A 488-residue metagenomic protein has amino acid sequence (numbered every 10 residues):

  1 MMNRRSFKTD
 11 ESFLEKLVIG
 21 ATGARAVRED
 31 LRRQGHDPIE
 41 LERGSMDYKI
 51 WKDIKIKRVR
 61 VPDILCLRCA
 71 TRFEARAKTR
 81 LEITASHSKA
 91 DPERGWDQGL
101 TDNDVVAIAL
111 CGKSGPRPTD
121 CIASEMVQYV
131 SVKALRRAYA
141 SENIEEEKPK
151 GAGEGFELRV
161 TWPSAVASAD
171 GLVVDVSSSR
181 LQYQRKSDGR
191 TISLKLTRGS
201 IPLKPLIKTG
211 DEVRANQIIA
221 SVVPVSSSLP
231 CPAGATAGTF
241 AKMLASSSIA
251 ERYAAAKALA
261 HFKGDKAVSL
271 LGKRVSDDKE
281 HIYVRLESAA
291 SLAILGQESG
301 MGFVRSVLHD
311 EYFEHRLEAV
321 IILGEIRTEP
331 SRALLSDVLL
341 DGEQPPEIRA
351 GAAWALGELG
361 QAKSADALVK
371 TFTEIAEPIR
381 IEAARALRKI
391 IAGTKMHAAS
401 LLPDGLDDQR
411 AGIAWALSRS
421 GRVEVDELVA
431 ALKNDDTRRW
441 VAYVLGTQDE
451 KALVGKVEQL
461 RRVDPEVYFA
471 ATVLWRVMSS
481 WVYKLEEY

Functional and structural regions predicted by a protein language model:
M1-R72, R76-S178, K186, E212-V213 (+6 more regions): Nucleic-acid endonuclease domains
D175-S177, S193-E212: Short histidine-centered loop motifs in beta-beta connectors
Q182-T191: OB-fold (S1/OB) nucleic-acid-binding surfaces
C231-A245, G264-S276, Q297-H309, T328-D341 (+5 more regions): Amphipathic alpha-helical scaffolding segments comprising HEAT/armadillo-like alpha-solenoid repeats
G238, Y253-K257, S269, I282-E287 (+9 more regions): Alpha-solenoid HEAT/ARM repeat scaffold
I249-A250, E280-Y283, F313-E314, E329 (+6 more regions): Alpha-helix N-cap/helix-start positions at coil->helix boundaries
L259, K263, L292, G296 (+10 more regions): Alpha-solenoid repeat junctions
R462-Y488: Eukaryotic acidic, Ser/Thr-rich intrinsically disordered low-complexity regions
